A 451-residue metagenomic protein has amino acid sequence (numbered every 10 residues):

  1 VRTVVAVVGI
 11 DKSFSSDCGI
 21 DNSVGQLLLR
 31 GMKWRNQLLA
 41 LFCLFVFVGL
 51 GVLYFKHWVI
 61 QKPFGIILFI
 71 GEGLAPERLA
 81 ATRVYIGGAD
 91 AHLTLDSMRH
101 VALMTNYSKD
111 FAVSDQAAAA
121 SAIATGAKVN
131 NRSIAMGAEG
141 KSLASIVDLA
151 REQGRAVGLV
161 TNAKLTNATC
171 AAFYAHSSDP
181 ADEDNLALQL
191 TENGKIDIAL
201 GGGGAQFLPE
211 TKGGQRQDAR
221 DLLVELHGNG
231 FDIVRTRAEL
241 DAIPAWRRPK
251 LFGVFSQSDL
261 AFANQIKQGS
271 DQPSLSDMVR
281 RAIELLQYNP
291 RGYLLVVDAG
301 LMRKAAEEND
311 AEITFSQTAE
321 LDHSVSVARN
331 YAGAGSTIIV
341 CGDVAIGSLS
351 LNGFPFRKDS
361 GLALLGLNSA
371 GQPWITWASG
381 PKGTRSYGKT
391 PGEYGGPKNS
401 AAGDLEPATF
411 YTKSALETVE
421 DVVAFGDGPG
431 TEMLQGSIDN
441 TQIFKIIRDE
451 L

Functional and structural regions predicted by a protein language model:
R2-D11: Extreme N-terminal basic, low-complexity initiation segments that serve as generic localization/processing leaders
R30-V46: N-terminal Sec-pathway targeting helices
F45-Y54: Hydrophobic alpha-helical membrane-insertion segments, chiefly the h-region of N-terminal signal peptides
F55-I67: Ser/Thr/Pro/Gly-rich low-complexity linker/stalk segments immediately outside membranes or between
F64-G65, L74-L79, V84-S121, T166-A171 (+1 more regions): A post-motif C-terminal structural segment
N131-L190, G194-K195: Extracytoplasmic mature domains of secreted/periplasmic and thylakoid-lumen proteins
